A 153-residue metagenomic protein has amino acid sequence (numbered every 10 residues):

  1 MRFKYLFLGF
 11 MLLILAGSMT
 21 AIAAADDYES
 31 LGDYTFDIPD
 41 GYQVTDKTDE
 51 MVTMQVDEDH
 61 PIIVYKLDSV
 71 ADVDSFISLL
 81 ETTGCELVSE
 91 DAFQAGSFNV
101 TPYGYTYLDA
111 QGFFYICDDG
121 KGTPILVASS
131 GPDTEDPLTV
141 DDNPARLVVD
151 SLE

Functional and structural regions predicted by a protein language model:
M1-F10: Bacterial N-terminal signal peptides that target proteins for export
G9-S18: Bacterial N-terminal signal peptides
G17-S30: Sec-dependent signal peptide cleavage junction
D27, P61-L67, P102-G104, G131-T139: Second-shell loop/turn segments in exported
L31-I77, T106-Q111: Secretory pathway targeting signatures of secreted, lumenal, and periplasmic proteins
D40-Y42, V127-E153: Surface-exposed amphipathic alpha-helical segments
V52, P61, N99, T123-I125: Hydrophobic residues embedded in beta-strands of well-ordered beta-sheets
E81-T123: Signature of long, low-cysteine stretches enriched in small and polar/charged residues
